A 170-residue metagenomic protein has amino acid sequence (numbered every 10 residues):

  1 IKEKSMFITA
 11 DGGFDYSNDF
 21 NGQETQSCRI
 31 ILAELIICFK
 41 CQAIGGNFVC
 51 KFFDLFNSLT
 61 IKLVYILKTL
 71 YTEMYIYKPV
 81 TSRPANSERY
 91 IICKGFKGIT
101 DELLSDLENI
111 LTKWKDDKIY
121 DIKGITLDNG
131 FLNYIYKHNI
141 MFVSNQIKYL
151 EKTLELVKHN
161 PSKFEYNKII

Functional and structural regions predicted by a protein language model:
I1-M6, I31, N167-I170: C-terminal His-loop and adjacent cap/lid subdomain of alpha/beta-hydrolase
I1-T9, G13-N18: A short acidic, Gly/Pro-enriched loop at the edge of an enzyme's catalytic core that lines a small-molecule cofactor
E3-S5, A43-G45, Y71, N86-E88: Eukaryote-biased feature marking scaffold/signaling PDZ-domain proteins and nuclear chromatin regulators
T9, V49-K51, Y75, I91-K94: Beta-strand cores of modular interaction/reader domains in eukaryotic scaffold and signaling proteins, especially PDZ
D15, C41-G45, L55, L70 (+5 more regions): Generic recognition of well-structured, leucine-rich alpha-helical segments and adjacent helix-turn regions within
D15-D19, F56-L59, I76, R83-N86 (+1 more regions): Eukaryotic short linear interaction motifs
N21-I76: Conserved Class I SAM-dependent methyltransferase catalytic core
V80-I170: C-terminal lobe and adjacent flexible extensions of AdoMet/dcAdoMet transferase-like proteins
